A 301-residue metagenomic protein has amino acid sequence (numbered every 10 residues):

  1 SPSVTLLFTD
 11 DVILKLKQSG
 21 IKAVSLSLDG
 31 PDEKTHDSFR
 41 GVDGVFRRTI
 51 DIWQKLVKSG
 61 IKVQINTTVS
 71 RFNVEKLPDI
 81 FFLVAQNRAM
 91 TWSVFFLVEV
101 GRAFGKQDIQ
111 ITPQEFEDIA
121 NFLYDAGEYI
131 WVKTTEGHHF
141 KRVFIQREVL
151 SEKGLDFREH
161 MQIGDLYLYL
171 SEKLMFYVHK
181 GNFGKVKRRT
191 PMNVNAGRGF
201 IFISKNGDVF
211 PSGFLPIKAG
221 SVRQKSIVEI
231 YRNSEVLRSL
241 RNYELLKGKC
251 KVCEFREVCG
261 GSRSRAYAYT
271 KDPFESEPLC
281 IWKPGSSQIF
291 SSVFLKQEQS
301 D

Functional and structural regions predicted by a protein language model:
S1-E115: Radical SAM/AdoMet-radical enzyme domain recognition
V12-L26, F82-W92, G154-L174, V178 (+1 more regions): Structural recognition of alpha->loop->beta junctions
G60, P113-L150, D156-V186, D208-G260: C-terminal accessory region of radical SAM enzymes
Q86, I203-S204: Short, acidic, Ser/Thr-enriched surface-loop or helix-capping motifs
M90, F104-W131, T190, R223 (+1 more regions): A structural motif corresponding to the C-terminal lobe/cap of the Radical SAM core domain
V194-R198: Short, small/polar residue-rich loop motifs at catalytic or cofactor-binding pockets
L246-S292: Cysteine-cluster motifs in flexible loop/terminal segments that predominantly coordinate metals
I289-D301: Iron-sulfur (Fe-S) cluster-binding modules
